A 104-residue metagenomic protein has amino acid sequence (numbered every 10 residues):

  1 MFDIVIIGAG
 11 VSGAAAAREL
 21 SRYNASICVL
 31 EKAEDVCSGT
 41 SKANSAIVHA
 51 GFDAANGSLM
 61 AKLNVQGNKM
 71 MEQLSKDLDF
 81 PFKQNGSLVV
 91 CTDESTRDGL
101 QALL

Functional and structural regions predicted by a protein language model:
M1-F2, A25, A43, N85: Short coil/turn connectors at secondary-structure junctions
F2-V29: N-terminal Rossmann-like FAD-binding beta1-loop-alpha1 element of flavoenzymes
G10, A33, A46: Proline-glycine-enriched beta-turn/loop adjacent to the NAD(P) cofactor-binding site in Rossmann-like oxidoreductases
G13, V36, R97: Flexible, glycine-rich phosphate/dinucleotide-binding loops and adjacent beta-alpha linkers at cofactor/substrate
A16, G39, L100: Short glycine-/acidic-enriched loop or helix-start segments at secondary-structure transitions that form or flank
A16, K32, N44, N64-G67: Short N-terminal amphipathic alpha-helix/helix-capping patch enriched in small hydrophobics with frequent Ser/Thr
S21-A43: Glycine-rich FAD pyrophosphate-binding loop
A46-L104: Dinucleotide-binding Rossmann-like beta1-alpha1 core, especially the glycine-rich loop that anchors the ADP
